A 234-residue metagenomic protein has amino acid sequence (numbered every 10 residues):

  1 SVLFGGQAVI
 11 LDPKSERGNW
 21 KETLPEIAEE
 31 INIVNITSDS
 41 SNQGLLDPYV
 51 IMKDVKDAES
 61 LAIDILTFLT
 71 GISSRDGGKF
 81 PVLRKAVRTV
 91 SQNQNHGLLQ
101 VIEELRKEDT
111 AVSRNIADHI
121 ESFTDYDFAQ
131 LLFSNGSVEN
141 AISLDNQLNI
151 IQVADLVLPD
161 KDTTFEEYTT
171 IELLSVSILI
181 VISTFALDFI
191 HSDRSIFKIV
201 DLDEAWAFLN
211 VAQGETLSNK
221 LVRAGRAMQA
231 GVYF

Functional and structural regions predicted by a protein language model:
V2-V9: Post-Walker A helix-loop "phosphate-sensing" segment adjacent to the P-loop in P-loop NTPases
F4, S15-E26, S38-A230: P-loop NTPase motor domains
L11-P13: Cofactor-binding loop segments of dinucleotide-utilizing enzymes, especially the Rossmann-like FAD- and NAD(P)+-binding
A28-N35: A short helix-turn-beta junction within AAA+ P-loop NTPase domains corresponding to the substrate/partner-engaging
